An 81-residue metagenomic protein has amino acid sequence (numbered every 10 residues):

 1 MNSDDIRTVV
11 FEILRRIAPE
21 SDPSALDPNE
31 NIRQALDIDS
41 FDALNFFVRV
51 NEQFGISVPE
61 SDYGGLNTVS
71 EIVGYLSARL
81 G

Functional and structural regions predicted by a protein language model:
N2-I38, E52-Q53, S57-G81: Phosphopantetheine-dependent thiolation modules in NRPS/PKS and related acyl-activating systems
F41: Conserved alpha-helical interface elements of two-component signaling phosphotransfer modules
L44-N51: Acidic, metal-associated active-site segment
